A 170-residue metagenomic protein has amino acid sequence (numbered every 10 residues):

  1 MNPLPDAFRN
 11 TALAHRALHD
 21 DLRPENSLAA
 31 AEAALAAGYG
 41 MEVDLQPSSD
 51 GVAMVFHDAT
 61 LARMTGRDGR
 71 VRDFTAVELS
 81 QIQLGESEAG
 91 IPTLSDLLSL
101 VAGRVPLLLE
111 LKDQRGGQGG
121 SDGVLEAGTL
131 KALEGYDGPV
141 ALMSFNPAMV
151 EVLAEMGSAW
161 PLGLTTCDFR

Functional and structural regions predicted by a protein language model:
M1-R170: Phosphate-group recognition and catalysis centered on beta-loop-alpha active-site segments
